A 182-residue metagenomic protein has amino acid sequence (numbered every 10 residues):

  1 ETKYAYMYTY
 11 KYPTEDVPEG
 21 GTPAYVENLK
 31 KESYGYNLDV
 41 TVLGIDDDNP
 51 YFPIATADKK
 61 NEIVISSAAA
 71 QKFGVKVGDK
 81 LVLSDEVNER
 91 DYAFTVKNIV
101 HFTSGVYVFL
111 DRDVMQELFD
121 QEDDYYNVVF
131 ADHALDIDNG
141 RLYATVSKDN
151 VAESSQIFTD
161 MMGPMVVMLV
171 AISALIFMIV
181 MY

Functional and structural regions predicted by a protein language model:
E1-K80, S84, D91-T95, I99: Short beta-strand boundary microenvironments
T2-Y4, D46, I99-H133: Small-residue transmembrane helix packing/gating motifs
N28, N49, T103, N150-S155: Residue-level detector of flexible, active-site-proximal loop/helix-junction positions within diverse enzyme catalytic
P50-Y51, S104-G105, I137: Residue-level signal for secondary-structure boundary sites
L83-S84, F102-T103, M168, M178: Hydrophobic alpha-helical segments
Y126-G163: A cross-kingdom feature of multi-pass membrane systems that activates on extracytoplasmic/periplasmic
T159-Y182: Hydrophobic alpha-helical transmembrane segments of multi-pass inner-membrane transport and secretion
